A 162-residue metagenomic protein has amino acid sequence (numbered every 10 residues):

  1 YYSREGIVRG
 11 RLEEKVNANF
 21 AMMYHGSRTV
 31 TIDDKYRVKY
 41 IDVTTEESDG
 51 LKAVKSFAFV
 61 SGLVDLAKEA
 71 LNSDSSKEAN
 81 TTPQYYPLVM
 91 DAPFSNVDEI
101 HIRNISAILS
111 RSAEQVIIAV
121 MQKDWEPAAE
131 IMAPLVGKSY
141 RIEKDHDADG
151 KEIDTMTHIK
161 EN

Functional and structural regions predicted by a protein language model:
Y1-D33, F57: Amphipathic alpha-helical domain-onset/packing element
E5, R9, R37-T82, P93-E99: Conserved ABC ATPase signature
F20-S27, L63-K68, A113-V116: Conserved NTP-handling cores and scaffolds of large molecular machines
S27, K35-R37, F94-V97, R111-A113: Eukaryotic, compositionally biased intrinsically disordered regions
T31-D33, K39, E143: Residues in well-ordered beta-strands of folded domains
T82-Q84, S112-A113: Short loop/turn elements that form and flank the Walker-type P-loop nucleotide-binding site in RecA-like NTPase cores
L88-M90: Hydrophobic positions in the central parallel beta-sheet of the AAA+
I100-N162: C-terminal lobe/lid and adjacent interdomain/linker elements of RecA-like ASCE P-loop ATPase modules
